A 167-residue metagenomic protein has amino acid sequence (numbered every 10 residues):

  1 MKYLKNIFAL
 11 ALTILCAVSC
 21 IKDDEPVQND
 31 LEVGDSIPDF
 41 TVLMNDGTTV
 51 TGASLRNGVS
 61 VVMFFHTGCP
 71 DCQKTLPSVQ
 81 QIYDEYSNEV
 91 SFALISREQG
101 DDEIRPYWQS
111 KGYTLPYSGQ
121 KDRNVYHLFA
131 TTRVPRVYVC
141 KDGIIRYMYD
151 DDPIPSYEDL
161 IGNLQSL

Functional and structural regions predicted by a protein language model:
Y3, C16-D39: Bacterial Sec-dependent N-terminal signal peptides
A9-A17: Bacterial N-terminal signal peptides
T41-S60: A short beta-strand-turn-helix
G58-S60, F65-G68, R133: Short pre-active-site segment immediately N-terminal to redox-active cysteine/selenocysteine motifs in thiol-based
F64-Q80: Conserved redox-active cysteine motifs that mediate thiol-disulfide chemistry, especially di-cysteine Cys-X(1-2)-Cys
V90-D102, Y113-D122: Thiol-based oxidoreductase modules, predominantly thioredoxin-like and allied folds used for disulfide exchange
W108-K141: Short, internal strand/loop/helix patches that form the active-site neighborhood or redox-interaction surface
V139-L167: Thiol-/selenol-based redox modules, centered on thioredoxin-like and closely related oxidoreductase domains
